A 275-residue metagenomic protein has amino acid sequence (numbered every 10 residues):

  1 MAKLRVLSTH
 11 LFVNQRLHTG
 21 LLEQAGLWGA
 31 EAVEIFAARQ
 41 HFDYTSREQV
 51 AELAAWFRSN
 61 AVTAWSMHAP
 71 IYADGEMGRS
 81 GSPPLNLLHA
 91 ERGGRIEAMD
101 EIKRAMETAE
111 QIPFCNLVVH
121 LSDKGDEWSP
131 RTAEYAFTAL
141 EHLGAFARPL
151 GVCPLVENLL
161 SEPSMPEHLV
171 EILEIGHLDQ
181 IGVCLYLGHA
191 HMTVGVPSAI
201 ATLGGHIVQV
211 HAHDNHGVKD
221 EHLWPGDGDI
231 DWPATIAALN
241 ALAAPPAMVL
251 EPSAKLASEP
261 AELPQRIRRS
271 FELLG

Functional and structural regions predicted by a protein language model:
M1-R104, E110, R148, L178 (+1 more regions): N-terminal pre-domain/capping segments
M1-V6, Q15-G29, R58-S59, P113 (+1 more regions): Histidine-acidic metal/acid-base catalytic patches
L11-V13, A37-R39, P70-A73, L121-G125 (+4 more regions): Active-site-proximal loop/turn and secondary-structure-junction residues that shape catalytic pockets, frequently
T19, D74-G182, M192: Active-site acidic/histidine proton-transfer and metal-coordination neighborhood in alpha/beta enzyme cores
E31-A32, T63, C115, C153 (+1 more regions): Residue-level detector of anion-binding/catalytic polar loops
E34, S66, V118, L155 (+3 more regions): Conserved beta-strand positions in the central sheet of alpha/beta enzyme cores
D43-S46, V50, L88-R95, D126-A133 (+3 more regions): Flexible, glycine- and charge-enriched loops at secondary-structure boundaries
Q49-N60, A139-F146, A199, A234-A238: Catalytic-core regions built around general acid/base machinery
